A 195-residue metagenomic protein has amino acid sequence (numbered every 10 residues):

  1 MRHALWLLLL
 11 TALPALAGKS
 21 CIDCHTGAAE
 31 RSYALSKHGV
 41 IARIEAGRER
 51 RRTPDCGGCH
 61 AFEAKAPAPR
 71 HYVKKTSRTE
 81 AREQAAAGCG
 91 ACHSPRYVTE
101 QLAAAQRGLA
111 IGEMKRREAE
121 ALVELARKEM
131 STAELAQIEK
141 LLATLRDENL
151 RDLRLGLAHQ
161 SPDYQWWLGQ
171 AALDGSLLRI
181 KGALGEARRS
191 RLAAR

Functional and structural regions predicted by a protein language model:
M1, A15-R195: Short sequence/structural segments immediately N-terminal
H3-L13: Sec-dependent N-terminal signal peptides
